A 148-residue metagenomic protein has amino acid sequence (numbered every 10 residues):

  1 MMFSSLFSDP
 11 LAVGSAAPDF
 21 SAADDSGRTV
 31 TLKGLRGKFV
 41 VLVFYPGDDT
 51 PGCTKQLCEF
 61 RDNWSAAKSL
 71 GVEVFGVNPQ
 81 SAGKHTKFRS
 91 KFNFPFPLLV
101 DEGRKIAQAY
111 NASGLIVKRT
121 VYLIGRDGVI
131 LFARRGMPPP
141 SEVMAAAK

Functional and structural regions predicted by a protein language model:
M1-A23: N-terminal targeting signals for export/organelle localization
A17-P18, F39, K118-T120: Short loop/turn microsegments at loop-to-beta-strand junctions
F20-V40: A short beta-strand-turn-helix
K38-V40, Y45-D49, S81: Short pre-active-site segment immediately N-terminal to redox-active cysteine/selenocysteine motifs in thiol-based
F44-D62, A66: Conserved redox-active cysteine motifs that mediate thiol-disulfide chemistry, especially di-cysteine Cys-X(1-2)-Cys
F75, T86-T120: Short, internal strand/loop/helix patches that form the active-site neighborhood or redox-interaction surface
V117-K148: Thiol-/selenol-based redox modules, centered on thioredoxin-like and closely related oxidoreductase domains
